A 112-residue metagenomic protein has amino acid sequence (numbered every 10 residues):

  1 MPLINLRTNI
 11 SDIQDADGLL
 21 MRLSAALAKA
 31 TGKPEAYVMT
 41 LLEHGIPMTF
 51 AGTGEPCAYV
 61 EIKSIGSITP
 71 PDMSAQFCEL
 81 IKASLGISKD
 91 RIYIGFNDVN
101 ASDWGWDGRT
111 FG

Functional and structural regions predicted by a protein language model:
M1-G112: Interaction-mediating elements
